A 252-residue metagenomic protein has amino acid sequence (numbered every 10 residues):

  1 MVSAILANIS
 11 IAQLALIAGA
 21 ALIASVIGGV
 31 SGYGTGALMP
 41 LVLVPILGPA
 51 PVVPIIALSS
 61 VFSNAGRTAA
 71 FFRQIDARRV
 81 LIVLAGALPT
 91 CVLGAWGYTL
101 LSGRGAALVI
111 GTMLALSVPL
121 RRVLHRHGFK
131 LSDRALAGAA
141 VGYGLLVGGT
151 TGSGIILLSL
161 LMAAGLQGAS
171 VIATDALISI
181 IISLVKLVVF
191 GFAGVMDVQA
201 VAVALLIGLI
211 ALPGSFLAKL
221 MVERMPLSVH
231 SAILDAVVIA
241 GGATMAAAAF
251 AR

Functional and structural regions predicted by a protein language model:
M1-A12, R252: Short, strongly hydrophobic alpha-helical membrane anchors
Q13-L81, A139-L145, G154-S215, K219: Small-residue-rich hydrophobic segments that form or flank transmembrane alpha-helices in multi-pass membrane proteins
L14, A57, I110-L114, V118 (+4 more regions): Residues within membrane-spanning alpha-helices of integral membrane proteins, especially the hydrophobic core/packing
P45, T99, A163-A164, E223 (+1 more regions): Transmembrane helix-loop junction
G48, S102-G103, Q167, P226-H230: A helix-boundary/kink motif common to multi-pass secondary transporters, especially Major Facilitator Superfamily
N64-I75, A95, L100-G103, V109-R134 (+2 more regions): Transmembrane helix exit motif
A218-V238: Interfacial loop-to-transmembrane junctions
